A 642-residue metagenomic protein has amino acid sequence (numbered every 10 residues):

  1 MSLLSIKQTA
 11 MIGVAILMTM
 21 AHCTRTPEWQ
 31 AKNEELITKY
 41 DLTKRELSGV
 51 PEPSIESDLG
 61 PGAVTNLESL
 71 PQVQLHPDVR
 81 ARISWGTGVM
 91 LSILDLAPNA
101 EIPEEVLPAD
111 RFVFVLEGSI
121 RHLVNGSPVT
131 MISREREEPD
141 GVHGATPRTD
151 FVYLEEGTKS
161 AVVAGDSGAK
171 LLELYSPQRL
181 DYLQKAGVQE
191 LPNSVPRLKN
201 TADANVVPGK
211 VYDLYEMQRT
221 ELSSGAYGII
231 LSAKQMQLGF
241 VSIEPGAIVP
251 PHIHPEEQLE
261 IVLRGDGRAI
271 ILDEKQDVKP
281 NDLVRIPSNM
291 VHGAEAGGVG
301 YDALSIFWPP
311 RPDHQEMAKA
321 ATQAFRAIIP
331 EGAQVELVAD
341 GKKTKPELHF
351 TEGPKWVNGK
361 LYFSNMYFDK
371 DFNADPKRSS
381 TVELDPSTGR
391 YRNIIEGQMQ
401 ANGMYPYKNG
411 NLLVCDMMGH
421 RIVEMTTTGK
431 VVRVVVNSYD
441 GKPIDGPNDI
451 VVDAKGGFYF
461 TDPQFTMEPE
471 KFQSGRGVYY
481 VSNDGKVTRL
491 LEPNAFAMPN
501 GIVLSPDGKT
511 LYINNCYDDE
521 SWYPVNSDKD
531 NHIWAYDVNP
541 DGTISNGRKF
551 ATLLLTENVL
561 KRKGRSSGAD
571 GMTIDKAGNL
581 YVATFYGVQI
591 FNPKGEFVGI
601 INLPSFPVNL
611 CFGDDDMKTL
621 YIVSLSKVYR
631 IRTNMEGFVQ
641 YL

Functional and structural regions predicted by a protein language model:
M20-H22: C-terminal motif of bacterial Sec signal peptides marking the signal peptidase cleavage site
T26-M90, T130, R134, E138-H143 (+3 more regions): A short, N-terminal "cap"/entry segment at the start of jelly-roll beta-barrel domains of the cupin/DSBH fold
T65, G209-Y212, E316-L642: Sequence-structural signature of mature extracellular/luminal beta-sheet repeat domains, prominently beta-propellers
L75-P77, M90-L107, L222-S224, G239-I253: Conserved short histidine dyad/triad with adjacent acidic residue
I102-E104, H122-L123, M131, A145 (+7 more regions): Short beta-strand His + acidic residue motifs that chelate non-heme Fe in jelly-roll/DSBH and cupin folds
P108-S127, E256-G267, L272: Glycine- and acidic-residue-biased ligand/ion/polar-headgroup-sensing regions
G126-G157, E274-S288: Short acidic-glycine-tyrosine-enriched beta hairpin
A145-D150, E156-Y182, S288-D313: Ligand-binding loop in jelly-roll beta-barrel domains
